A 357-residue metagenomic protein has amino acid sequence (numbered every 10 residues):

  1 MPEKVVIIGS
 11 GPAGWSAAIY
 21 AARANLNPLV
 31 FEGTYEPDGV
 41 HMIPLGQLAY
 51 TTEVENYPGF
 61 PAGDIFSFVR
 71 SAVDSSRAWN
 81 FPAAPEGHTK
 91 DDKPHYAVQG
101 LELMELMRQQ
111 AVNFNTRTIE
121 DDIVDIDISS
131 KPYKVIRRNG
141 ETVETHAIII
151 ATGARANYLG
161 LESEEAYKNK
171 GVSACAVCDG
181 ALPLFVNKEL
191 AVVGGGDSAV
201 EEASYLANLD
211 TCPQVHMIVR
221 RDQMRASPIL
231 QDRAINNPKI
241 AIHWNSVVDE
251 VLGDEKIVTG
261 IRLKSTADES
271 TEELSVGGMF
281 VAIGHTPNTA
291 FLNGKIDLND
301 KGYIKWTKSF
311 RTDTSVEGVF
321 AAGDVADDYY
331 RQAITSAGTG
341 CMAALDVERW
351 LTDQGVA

Functional and structural regions predicted by a protein language model:
P2-K4, E120-D121, V186-E189, N245 (+1 more regions): Phosphate-coordination loops involved in phosphoryl transfer and adenosine-cofactor binding
K4-I7, P12-F114, V200-P228, N299: Beta1-alpha1 glycine-rich phosphate/pyrophosphate-binding loop at the start of Rossmann-like nucleotide-binding domains
I19, V200-E202, V316, A322-A357: A conserved FAD-binding loop/helix module that cradles the flavin
V69-R70, D74-A83, E105-S129, V135-R137 (+3 more regions): A Rossmann-like FAD-binding core segment of flavoenzymes
T145, A151-G153, Y158-G160, V193 (+3 more regions): Short, well-ordered coil/turn residues at beta-beta hairpins and beta-strand->alpha-helix junctions within
T152-S204, N208, K305-K308: Glycine-rich dinucleotide-binding loop and its adjacent helix/turn
A166-L184, I283-Y330: FAD-site-proximal beta/loop scaffold in flavoenzymes
